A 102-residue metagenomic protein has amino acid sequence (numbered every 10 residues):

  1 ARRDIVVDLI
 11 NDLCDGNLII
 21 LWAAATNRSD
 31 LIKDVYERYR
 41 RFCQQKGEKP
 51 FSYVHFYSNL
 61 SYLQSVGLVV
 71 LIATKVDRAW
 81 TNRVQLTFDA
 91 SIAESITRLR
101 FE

Functional and structural regions predicted by a protein language model:
A1-R38: Winged-helix-like regulatory helical subdomains adjacent to P-loop NTPase cores
D30-E102: Terminal-proximal interaction/regulatory segments of ATP-powered molecular machines
